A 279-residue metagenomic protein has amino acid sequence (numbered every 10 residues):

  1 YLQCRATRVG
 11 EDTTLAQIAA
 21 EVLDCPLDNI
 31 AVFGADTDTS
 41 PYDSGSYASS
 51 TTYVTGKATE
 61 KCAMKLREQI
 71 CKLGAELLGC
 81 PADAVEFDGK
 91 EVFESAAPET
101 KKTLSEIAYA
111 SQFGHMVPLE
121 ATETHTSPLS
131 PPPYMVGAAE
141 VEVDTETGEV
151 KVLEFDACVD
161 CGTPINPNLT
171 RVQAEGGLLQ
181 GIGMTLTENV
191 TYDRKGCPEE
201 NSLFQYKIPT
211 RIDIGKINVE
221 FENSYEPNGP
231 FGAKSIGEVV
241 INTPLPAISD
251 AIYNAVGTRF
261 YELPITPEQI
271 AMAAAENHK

Functional and structural regions predicted by a protein language model:
Y1-Q3: Structural motif
R8-V9, G45: Oxyanion-binding/catalytic loops of NTP- or PPi-dependent enzymes
V9-G10, G183: Glycine-centered small-residue hotspots that permit tight backbone geometry or close packing
E11-L23: Short, non-transmembrane amphipathic alpha-helical segments
A20-K279: C-terminal catalytic domains of large/alpha subunits in multi-subunit enzymes
